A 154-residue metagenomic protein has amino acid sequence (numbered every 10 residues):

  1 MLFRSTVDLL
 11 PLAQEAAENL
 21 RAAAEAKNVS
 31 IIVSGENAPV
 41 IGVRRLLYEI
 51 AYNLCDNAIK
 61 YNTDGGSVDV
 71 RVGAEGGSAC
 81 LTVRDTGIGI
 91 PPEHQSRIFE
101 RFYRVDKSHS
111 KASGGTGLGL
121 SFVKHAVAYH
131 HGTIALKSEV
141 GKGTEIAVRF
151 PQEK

Functional and structural regions predicted by a protein language model:
M1-F3, G35, P39-R45: Conserved micro-motifs of the catalytic ATP-binding
S5-E18: A conserved beta-strand-to-alpha-helix junction within the catalytic ATP-binding
A23-V33: Short conserved segments within the C-terminal catalytic ATPase subdomain
G65-G77: Short beta-strand/loop element within the Bergerat-fold HATPase_c
D85: Acidic ATP/Mg2+-coordinating residue in the GHKL
I90-R104, K124: Short conserved segment of the HATPase_c
H131-G132: Conserved glycine-rich
